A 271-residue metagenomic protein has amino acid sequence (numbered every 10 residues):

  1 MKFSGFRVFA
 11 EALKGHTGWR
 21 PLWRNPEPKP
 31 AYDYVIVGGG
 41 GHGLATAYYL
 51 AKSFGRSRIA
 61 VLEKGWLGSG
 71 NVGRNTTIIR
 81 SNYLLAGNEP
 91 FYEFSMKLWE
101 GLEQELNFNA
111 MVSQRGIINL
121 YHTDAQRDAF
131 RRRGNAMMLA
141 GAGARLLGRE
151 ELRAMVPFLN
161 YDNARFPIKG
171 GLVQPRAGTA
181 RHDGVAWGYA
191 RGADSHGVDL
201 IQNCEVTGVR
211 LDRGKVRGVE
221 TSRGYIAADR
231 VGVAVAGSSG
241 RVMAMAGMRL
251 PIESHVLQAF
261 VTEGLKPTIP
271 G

Functional and structural regions predicted by a protein language model:
M1-Y34, Y49-S57: Extreme N-terminal leader/targeting segments of oxidoreductases
I36-G38, V61, G232: Hydrophobic Val/Ile/Leu positions in short beta-strands of Rossmann-like dinucleotide-binding domains
G38-L44, K64: Glycine-rich Rossmann-fold phosphate-binding loop(s) that bind the pyrophosphate of adenine dinucleotide cofactors
H42, L67, S238: Conserved Rossmann-like nucleotide-cofactor binding loop
A45, A86, V209-G271: Flavin-dependent oxidoreductases
A51-V72: Glycine-rich FAD pyrophosphate-binding loop
T76-F158: Dinucleotide-binding Rossmann-like beta1-alpha1 core, especially the glycine-rich loop that anchors the ADP
L172-R230: Helical element adjacent to the flavin cofactor pocket in flavoenzyme catalytic cores
